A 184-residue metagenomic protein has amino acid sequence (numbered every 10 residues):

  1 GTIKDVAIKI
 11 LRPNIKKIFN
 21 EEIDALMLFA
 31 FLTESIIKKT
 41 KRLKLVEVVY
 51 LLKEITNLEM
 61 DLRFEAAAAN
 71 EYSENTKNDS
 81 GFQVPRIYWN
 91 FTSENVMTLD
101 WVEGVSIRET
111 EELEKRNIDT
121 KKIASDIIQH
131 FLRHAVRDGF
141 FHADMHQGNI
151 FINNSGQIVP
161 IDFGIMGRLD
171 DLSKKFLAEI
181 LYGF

Functional and structural regions predicted by a protein language model:
G1-F184: Conserved catalytic cores of large enzyme domains
